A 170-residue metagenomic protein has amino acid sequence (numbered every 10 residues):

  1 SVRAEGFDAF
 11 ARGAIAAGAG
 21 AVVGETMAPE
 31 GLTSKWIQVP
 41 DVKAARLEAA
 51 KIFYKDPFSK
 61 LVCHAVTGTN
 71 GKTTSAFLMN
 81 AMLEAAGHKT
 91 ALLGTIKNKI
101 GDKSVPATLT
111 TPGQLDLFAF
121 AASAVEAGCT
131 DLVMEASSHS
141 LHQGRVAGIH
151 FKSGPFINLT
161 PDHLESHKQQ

Functional and structural regions predicted by a protein language model:
S1-E48: N-terminal leader/targeting and accessory segments in enzymes
R46-Q170: Phosphate-binding loop of NTP-binding sites
